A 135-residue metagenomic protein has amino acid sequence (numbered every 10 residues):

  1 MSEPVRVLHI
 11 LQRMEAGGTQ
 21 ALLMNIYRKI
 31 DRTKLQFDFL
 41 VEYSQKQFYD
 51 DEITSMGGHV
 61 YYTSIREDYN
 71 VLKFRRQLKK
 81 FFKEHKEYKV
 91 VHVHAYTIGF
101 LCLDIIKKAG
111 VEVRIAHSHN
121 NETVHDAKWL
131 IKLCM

Functional and structural regions predicted by a protein language model:
M1-M135: Membrane-interface segments of envelope glycosyltransferases acting on lipid-linked substrates or membrane lipids
